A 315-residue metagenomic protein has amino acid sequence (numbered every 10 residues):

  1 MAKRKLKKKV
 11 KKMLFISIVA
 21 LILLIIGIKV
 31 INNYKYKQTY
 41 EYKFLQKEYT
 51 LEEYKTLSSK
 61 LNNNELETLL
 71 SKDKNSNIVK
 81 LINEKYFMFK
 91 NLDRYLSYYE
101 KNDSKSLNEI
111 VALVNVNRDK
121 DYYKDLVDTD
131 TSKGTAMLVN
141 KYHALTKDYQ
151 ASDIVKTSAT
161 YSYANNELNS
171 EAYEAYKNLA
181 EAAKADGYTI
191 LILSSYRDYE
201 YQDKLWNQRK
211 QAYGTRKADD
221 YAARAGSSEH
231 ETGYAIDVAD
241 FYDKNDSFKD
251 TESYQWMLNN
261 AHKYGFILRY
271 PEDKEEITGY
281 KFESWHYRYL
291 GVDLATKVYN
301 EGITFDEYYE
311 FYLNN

Functional and structural regions predicted by a protein language model:
A2-I16, L21-S195, Y199-N315: Extracytoplasmic cell-surface/polysaccharide-interacting catalytic and binding patches
